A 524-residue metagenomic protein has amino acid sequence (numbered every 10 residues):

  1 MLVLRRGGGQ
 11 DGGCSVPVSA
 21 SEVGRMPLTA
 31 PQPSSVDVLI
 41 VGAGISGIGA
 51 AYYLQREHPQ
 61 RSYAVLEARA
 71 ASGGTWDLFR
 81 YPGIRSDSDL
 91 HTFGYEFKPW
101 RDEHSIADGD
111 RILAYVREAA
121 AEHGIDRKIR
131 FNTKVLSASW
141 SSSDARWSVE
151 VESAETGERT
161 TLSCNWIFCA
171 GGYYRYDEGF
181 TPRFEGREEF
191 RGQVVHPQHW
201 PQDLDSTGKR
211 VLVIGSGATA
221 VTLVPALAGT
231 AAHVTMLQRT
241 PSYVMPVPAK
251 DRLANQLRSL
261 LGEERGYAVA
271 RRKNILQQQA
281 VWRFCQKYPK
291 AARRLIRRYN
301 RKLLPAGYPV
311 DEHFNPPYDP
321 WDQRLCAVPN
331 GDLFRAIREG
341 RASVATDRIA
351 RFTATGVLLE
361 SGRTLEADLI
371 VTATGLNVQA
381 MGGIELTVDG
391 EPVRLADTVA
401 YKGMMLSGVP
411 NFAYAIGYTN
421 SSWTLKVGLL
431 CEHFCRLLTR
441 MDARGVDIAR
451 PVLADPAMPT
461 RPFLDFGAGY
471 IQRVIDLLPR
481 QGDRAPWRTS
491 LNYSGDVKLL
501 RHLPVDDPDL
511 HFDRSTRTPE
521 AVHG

Functional and structural regions predicted by a protein language model:
A20, P33-I40, I45-I129, Q238-R239 (+2 more regions): Beta1-alpha1 glycine-rich phosphate/pyrophosphate-binding loop at the start of Rossmann-like nucleotide-binding domains
Q32-S35, L39-I40, I45, G49-A50 (+6 more regions): Rossmann-like dinucleotide-binding core of oxidoreductases
V36, T156-W166, T207, E360-L369: Core beta-strand elements of the Rossmann-like FAD/NAD(P) dinucleotide-binding domain in flavoenzyme oxidoreductases
W100-E118, I214, F284-R293, D319-D332: Short beta-strand to alpha-helix junction loop
E103-R175, R351: Feature captures the FAD/FMN-dependent oxidoreductase FAD-binding
L303-E366: Alpha/beta-hydrolase fold catalytic core
A373-D442: Glycine/threonine-rich phosphate-binding loop and adjacent beta-strand/alpha-helix elements that clamp
G428, E432-G524: C-terminal active-site-capping segments
